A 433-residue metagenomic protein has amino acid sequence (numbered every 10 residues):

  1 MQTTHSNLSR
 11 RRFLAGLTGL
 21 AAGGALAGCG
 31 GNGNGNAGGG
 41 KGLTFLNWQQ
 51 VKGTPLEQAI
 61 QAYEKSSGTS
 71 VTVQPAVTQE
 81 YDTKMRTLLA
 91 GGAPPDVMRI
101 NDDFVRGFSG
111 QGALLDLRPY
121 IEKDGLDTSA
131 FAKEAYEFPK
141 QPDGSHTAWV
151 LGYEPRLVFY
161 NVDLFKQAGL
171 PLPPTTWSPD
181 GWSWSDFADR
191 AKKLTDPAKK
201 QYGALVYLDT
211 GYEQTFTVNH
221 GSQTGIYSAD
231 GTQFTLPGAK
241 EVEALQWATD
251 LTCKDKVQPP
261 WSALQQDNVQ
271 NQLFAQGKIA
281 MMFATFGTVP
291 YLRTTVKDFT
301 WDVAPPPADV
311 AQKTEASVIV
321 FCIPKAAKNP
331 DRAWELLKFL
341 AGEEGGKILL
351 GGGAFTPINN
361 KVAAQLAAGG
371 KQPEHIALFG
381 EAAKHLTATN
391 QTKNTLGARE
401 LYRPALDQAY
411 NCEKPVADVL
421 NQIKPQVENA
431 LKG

Functional and structural regions predicted by a protein language model:
M1-Q111, E122-S129, P173, F286 (+9 more regions): Conserved N-terminal structural module of periplasmic/extracytoplasmic solute-binding proteins
N32, P142-L151, R156, K166 (+2 more regions): Extracytoplasmic/periplasmic solute-binding protein
Q61, S66, G144, A168 (+3 more regions): Extracytoplasmic/periplasmic substrate-recognition and gating elements
L88, P95-D96, L126-L164, K192 (+4 more regions): A structural signal for short loop-to-beta-strand junctions that line the ligand-binding cleft of periplasmic/secreted
D103-L157, S185-D186, T217, D302 (+1 more regions): Hinge/lid segment of periplasmic solute-binding proteins
R118-F131, T175-D180, Y202, T224-A244 (+3 more regions): Short, solvent-exposed loop/beta-turn-alpha elements that line the ligand-binding surface or hinge of extracytoplasmic
R190-A191, G231-A263: Glycine-centered hinge/linker elements that transmit conformational signals in sensory and ligand-binding systems
G287-Y291, I319-L396: Mature extracytoplasmic/periplasmic domains
